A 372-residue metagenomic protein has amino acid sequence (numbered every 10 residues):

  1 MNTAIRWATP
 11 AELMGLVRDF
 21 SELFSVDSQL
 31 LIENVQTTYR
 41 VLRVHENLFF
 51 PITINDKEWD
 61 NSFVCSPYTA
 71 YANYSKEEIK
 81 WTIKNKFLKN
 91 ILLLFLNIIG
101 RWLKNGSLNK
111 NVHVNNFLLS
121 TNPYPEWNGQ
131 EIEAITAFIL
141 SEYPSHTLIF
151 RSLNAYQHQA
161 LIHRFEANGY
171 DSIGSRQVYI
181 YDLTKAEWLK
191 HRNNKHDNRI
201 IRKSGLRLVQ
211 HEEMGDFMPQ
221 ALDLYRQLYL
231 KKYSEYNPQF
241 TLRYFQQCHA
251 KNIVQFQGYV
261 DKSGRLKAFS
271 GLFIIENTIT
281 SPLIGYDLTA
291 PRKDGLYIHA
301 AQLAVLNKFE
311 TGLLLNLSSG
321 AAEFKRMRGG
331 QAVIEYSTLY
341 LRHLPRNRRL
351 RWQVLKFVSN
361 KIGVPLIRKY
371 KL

Functional and structural regions predicted by a protein language model:
N2-H45, I52-W59, F150-S175, L183-R292: A conserved beta-strand-loop-helix scaffold within acyl/acetyltransferase catalytic domains
L30-L140, K267-T289, Y336: Conserved donor-binding loop and adjoining core beta-sheet/short helix segment in diverse acyl/aminoacyl transferases
A72-E78, L88-R101, N194-G205, L224-L228 (+2 more regions): Charged, low-complexity, helix-prone segments enriched in Lys/Glu/Asp/Gln
L92-L103, L108-G205: Acyl-donor-binding surface of acyltransferase catalytic domains
N168-W188, L314-L372: Active-site/acyl-donor-binding loops of N-acyltransferases
Y244-L350: Aromatic (often tryptophan-rich) hydrophobic motifs at membrane interfaces
